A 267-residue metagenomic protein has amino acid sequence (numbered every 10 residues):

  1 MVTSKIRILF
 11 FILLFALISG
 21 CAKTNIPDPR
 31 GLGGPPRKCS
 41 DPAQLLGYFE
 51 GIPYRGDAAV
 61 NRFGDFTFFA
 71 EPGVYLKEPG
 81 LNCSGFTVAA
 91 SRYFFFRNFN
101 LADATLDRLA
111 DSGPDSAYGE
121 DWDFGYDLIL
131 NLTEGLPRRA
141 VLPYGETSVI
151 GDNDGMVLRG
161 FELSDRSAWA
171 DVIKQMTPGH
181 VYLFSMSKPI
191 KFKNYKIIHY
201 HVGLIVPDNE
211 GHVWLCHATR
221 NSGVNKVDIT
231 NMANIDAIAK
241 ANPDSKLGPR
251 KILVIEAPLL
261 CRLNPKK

Functional and structural regions predicted by a protein language model:
M1-F10: Bacterial N-terminal signal peptides that target proteins for export
L14-F15: Residue-level signal for mature regions of secreted extracellular proteins and peptides
N25-Y144: N-terminal capping segments
F94, K188-K193, N221-G223: Solvent-exposed loop/turn segments at secondary-structure junctions within structured extracellular/periplasmic domains
L106-V213: ...with weaker cross-activation on analogous glycine-rich loops/strands in unrelated enzymes
I198-Y200, I205-K267: Low-complexity, Gly/Ser/Thr/Pro-rich intrinsically disordered linker/tail segments
